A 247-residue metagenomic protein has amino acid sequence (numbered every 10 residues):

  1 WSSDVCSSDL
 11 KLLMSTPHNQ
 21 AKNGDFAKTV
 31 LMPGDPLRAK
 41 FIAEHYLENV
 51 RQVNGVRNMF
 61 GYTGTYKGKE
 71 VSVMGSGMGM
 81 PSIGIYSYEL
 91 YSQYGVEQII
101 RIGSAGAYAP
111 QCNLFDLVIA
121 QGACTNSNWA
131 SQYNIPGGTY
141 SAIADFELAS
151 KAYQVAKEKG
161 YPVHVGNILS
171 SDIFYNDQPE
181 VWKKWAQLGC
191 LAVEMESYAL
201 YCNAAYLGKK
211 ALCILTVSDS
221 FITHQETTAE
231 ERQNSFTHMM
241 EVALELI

Functional and structural regions predicted by a protein language model:
W1-S7: Short, small-residue-biased leader/transition segments that mark boundaries at the very start of proteins
S8-E147: Metabolite-binding pocket within alpha/beta catalytic cores that recognizes anionic/polar moieties
G75, S104, Q121-A123, A152 (+2 more regions): Short, structured patches in soluble enzyme cores that scaffold and shape functional sites
G138-L188: Active-site rim beta-loop-alpha module in soluble metabolic enzymes
K151-K159, N203, V242-L246: Generic non-transmembrane alpha-helical segments
P179-L212, T216-S218: A C-terminal functional module that forms or caps the active site or interfaces directly with catalytic machinery
F221-I247: His/Asp/Glu-rich mid-to-C-terminal helical/loop segments that flank catalytic regions of hydrolases
